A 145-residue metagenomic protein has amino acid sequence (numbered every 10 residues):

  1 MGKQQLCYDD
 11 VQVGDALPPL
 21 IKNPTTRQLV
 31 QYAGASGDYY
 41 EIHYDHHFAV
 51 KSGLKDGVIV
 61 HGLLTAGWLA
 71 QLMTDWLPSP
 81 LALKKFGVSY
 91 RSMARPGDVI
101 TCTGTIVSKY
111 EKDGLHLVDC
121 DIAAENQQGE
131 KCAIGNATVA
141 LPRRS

Functional and structural regions predicted by a protein language model:
M1-L17, P96-S145: HotDog/MaoC-like acyl-thioester-processing domains
M1-V58: Catalytic strand-loop segment that frames the active site of acyl-thioester-processing enzymes
Q12-D15, S36, H43-F48, S52 (+6 more regions): Solvent-exposed, flexible loop/coil residues
V13, L20, Q28, D38 (+3 more regions): A generic structural signal for short beta-strands and their flanking turns/coil linkers
R27, V60, L64, L117: Conserved active-site and cofactor/substrate-binding residues in soluble primary-metabolism enzymes
K51-V60, L64-I106: Hydrophobic beta-strand-centered segment that forms part of the acyl-chain substrate-binding groove
